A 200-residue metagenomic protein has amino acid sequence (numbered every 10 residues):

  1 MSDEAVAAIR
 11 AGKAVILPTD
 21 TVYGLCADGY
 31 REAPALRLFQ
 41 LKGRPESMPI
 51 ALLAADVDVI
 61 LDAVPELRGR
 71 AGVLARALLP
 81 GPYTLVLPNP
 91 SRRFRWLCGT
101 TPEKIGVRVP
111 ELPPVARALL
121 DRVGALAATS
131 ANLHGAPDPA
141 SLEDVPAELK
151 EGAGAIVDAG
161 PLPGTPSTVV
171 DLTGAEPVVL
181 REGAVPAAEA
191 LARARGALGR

Functional and structural regions predicted by a protein language model:
M1-R200: Active-site-adjacent structural elements in enzyme catalytic cores
